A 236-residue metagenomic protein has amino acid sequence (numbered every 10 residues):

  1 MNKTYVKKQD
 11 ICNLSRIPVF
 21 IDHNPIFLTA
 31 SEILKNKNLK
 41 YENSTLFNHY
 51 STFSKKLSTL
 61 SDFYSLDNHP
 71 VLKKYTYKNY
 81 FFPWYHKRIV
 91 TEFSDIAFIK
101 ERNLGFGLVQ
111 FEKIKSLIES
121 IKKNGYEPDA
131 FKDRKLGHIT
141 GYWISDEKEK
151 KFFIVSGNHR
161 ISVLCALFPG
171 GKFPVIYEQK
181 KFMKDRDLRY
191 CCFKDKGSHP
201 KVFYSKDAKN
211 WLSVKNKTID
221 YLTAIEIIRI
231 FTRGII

Functional and structural regions predicted by a protein language model:
K3-K8, L14-R16, F82-F153: Short alpha-helix boundary/capping and kink motifs at helix termini
Y5-D62, R134-K194: A short, basic-hydrophobic beta/loop patch
K40, S58, Y75, K206 (+1 more regions): Periplasmic/luminal catalytic loop of GT-C fold multi-pass membrane glycosyltransferases that transfer sugars from
N48, E112, I219-L222: Alpha-helix boundary/N-cap detector
Y50-L104: Extended, charge-rich helix/loop segments that form flexible, surface "patches" used to engage negatively charged
F182-I236: Amphipathic, charge-rich alpha-helical segments that serve as recognition/docking helices
